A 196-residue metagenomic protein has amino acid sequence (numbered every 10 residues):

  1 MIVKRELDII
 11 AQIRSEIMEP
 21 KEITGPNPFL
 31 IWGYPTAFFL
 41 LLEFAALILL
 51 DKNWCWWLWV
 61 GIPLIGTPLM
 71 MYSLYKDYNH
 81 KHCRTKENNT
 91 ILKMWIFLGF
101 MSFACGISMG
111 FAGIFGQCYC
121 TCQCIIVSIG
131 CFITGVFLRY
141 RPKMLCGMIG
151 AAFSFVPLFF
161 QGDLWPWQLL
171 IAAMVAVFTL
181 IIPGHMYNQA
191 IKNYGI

Functional and structural regions predicted by a protein language model:
M1-P28: N-terminal juxtamembrane cytosolic/stromal segments of multi-pass membrane proteins
K21-M109: Selected alpha-helical membrane-embedding segments in polytopic membrane proteins
N27-I31, L58, K93, F97 (+3 more regions): Alpha-helical transmembrane segments of integral membrane proteins
T36-E43, G66-M70, S102, C124-T134 (+2 more regions): Helical transmembrane-bundle signal
W56-I65, G110-I125, L170-M174: Structural signature of hydrophobic alpha-helical transmembrane segments
M70-K86, I129-V136, I181-N188: C-terminal ends of transmembrane helices
E87-A151: Membrane-proximal helix-loop-helix units in multi-pass membrane proteins
I133-I196: Terminal transmembrane helical module of multi-pass membrane proteins
